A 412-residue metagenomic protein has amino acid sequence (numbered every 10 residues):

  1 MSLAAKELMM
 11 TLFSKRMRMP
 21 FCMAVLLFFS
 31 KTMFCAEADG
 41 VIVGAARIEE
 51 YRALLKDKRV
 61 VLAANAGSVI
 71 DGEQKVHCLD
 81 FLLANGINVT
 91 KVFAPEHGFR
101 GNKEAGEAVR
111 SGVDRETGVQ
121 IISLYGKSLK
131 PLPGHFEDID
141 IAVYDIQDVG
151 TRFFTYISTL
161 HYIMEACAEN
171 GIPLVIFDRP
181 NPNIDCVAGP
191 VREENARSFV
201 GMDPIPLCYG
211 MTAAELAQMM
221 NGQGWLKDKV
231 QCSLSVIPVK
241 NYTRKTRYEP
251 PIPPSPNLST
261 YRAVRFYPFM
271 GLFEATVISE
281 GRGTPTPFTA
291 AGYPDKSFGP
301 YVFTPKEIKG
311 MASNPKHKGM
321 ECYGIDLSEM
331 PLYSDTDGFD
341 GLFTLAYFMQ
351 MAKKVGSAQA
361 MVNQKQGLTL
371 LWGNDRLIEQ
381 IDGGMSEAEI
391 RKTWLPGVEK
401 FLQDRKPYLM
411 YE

Functional and structural regions predicted by a protein language model:
L8-F21: Bacterial N-terminal signal peptides that target proteins for export
T90-E96: Short internal beta-strands
G101-G106, V175-R197: Glycine-rich, charge-decorated loop segments at or immediately adjacent to ligand/cofactor-binding or catalytic sites
R110-D138, T151: Glycine-rich oxoanion-binding loops at beta->alpha junctions
D148-L160: Glycine/threonine-rich flexible loop motifs
R197-Y267: Conserved anion/nucleotide-ligand pocket segment
K240-K318: Glycine-rich, aromatic-lined ligand/substrate-binding cores of catalytic and carbohydrate-binding domains
P287, G292-T393: Conserved functional hotspot residues or short segments at active or partner-binding sites across diverse domains
